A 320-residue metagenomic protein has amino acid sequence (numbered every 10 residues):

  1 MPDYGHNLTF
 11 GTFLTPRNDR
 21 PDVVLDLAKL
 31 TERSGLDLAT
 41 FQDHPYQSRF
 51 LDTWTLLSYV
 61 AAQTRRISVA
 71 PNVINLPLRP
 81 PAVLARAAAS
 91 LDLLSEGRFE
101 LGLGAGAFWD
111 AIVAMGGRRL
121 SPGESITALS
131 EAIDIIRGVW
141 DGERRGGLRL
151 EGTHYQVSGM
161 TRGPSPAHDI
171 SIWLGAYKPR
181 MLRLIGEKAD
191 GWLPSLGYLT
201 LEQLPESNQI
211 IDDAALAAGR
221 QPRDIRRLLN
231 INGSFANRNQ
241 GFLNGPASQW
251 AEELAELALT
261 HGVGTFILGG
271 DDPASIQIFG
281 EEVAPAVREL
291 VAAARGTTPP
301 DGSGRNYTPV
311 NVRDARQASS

Functional and structural regions predicted by a protein language model:
M1-P16, A107-V113, R144, R149-I170 (+3 more regions): N-terminal small/glycine-rich loop or linker at the start of catalytic domains across soluble metabolic enzymes
M1-Q63, I170, Y198, G270-A274 (+3 more regions): N-terminal beta1-alpha1-beta2 module of alpha/beta enzyme domains
Y4-D19, L78-L148, S195-Q203: Flexible, glycine-rich active-site loops centered on histidine and acidic residues that chelate a metal or position
F10-D22, I74-A82, P166-Y177, G233-Q249: Active-site mouth loops of central-metabolism enzymes
F10-L14, A39-F41, S68-N72, F99-L103 (+4 more regions): Hydrophobic faces of well-ordered beta-strands that scaffold small-molecule active sites in alpha/beta enzyme cores
D19-T31, V83-A87, L174-E187, L243-L259: Short, acidic/polar
T31, G35, D43, V60 (+10 more regions): Conserved, mostly hydrophobic/aromatic
L51-I74, A128-I135, D213-A217, P222 (+1 more regions): Alpha-helix-loop-beta-strand connector modules within alpha/beta enzyme cores
